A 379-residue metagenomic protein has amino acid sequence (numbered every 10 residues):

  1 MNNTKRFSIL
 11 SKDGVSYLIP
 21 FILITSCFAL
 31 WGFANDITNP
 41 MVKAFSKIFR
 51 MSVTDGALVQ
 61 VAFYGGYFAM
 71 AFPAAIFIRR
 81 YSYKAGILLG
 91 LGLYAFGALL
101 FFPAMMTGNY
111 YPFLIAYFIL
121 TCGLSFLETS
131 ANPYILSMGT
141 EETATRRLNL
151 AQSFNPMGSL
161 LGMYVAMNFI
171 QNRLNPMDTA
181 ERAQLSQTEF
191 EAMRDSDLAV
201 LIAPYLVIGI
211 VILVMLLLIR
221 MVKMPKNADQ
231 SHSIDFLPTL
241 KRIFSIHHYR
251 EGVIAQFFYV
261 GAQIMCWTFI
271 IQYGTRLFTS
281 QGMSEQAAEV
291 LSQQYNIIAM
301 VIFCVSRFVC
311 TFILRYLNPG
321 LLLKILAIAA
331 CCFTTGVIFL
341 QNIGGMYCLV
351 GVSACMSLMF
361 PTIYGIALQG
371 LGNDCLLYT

Functional and structural regions predicted by a protein language model:
M1-C27: Cytosolic juxtamembrane N-terminal segment immediately preceding the first transmembrane helix of multi-pass
P20-F45, C266-G274: Extracytoplasmic
T38-N39, S245-Q294: Extracytoplasmic gate region of multi-pass secondary transporters
V61-I76, I297-V309: Central cavity-lining transmembrane alpha-helices of secondary-active solute carriers, predominantly the Major
G92-M106, A329-Q341: C-terminal ends and interior cores of transmembrane alpha-helices in multi-pass membrane transporters/permeases
Y111-L127, G345-M359: Hydrophobic core of transmembrane alpha-helices in multi-pass small-molecule transporters, especially MFS/SLC-type
Y378-T379: Conserved small/polar residues in nucleotide/adenosyl-binding loops
